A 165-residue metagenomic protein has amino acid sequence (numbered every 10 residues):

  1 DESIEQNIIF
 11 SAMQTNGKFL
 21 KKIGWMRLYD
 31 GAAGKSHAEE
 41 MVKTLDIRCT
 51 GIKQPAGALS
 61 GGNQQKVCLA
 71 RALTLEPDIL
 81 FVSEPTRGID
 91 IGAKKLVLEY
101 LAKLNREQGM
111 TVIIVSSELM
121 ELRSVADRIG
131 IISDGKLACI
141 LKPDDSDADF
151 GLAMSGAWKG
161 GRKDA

Functional and structural regions predicted by a protein language model:
D1-L59, L141-P143, D147-K159: Conserved P-loop NTPase catalytic core
T74-D78, E84: A short, proline-enriched helix->beta-strand linker immediately N-terminal to the Walker B motif in ABC-type P-loop
S83, D90: ABC-family nucleotide-binding domains
K95-E107: Helical segment within the ABC ATPase nucleotide-binding domain
G109-V115: Conserved H-loop
L122-S124: A short, surface-exposed alpha-helical micro-motif characterized by mixed small hydrophobic and charged/polar residues
R128, I140: Short, glycine/charged-rich "phosphate-handling" switch motifs in NTP-dependent and phosphotransfer domains
